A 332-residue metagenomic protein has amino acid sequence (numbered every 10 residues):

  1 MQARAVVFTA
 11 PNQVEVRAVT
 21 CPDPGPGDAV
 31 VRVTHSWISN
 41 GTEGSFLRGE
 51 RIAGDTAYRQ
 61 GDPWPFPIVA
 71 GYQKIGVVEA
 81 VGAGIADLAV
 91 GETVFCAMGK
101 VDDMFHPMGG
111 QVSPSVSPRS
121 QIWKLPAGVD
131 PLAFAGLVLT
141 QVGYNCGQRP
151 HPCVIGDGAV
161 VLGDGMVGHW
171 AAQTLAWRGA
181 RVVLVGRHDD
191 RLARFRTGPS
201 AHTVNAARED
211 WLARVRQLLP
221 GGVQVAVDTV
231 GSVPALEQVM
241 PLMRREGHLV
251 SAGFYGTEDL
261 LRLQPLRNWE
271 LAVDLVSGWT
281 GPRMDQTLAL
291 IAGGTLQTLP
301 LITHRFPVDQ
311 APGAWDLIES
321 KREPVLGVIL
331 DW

Functional and structural regions predicted by a protein language model:
M1, E237-M240, G281-W332: C-terminal hydrophobic helical "lid"/dimerization subdomain of Rossmann-like NAD(P)H-dependent oxidoreductases
P22-W37, E50-M98: Glycine-rich beta-strand-centered segment in the early N-terminal region that forms part of a ligand/cofactor-binding
Q73, E92-T93, P114, G158 (+3 more regions): Residue-level marker of beta-strand positions
G82, M98-G99, R119, G253: Conserved "cap/hinge" positions at secondary-structure junctions
V129-R208: Mid-domain Rossmann-like dinucleotide-binding core that forms the NAD(H)/NADP(H) cofactor-binding site
D210-P220: Short amphipathic alpha-helix with an adjacent loop that forms part of the alpha/beta core around
V233-T295, W332: Glycine-rich phosphate-binding loop and adjacent beta-alpha segment of Rossmann(oid) nucleotide-cofactor-binding
